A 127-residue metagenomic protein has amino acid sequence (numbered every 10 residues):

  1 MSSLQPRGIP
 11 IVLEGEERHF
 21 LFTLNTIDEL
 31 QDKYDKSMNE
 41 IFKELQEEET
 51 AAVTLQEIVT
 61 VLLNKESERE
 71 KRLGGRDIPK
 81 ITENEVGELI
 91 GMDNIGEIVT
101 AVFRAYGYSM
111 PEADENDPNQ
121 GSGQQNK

Functional and structural regions predicted by a protein language model:
M1-V12, S37-E49, K71-K127: Charged interaction scaffolds used for protein-protein
P6, N25, T50, T54: Short, well-structured alpha-helical interface segments that form or flank functional binding sites
G15-E17: Glycine-centered positions within short beta-strands or beta-hairpins
F20-F22: Short capping micro-motif at the N-terminus of alpha-helices
L24-F42: Short, surface-exposed, low-complexity cationic segments
L45-E70: Cysteine/selenocysteine-centered motifs that mediate thiol-based redox chemistry or coordinate metal-sulfur cofactors
